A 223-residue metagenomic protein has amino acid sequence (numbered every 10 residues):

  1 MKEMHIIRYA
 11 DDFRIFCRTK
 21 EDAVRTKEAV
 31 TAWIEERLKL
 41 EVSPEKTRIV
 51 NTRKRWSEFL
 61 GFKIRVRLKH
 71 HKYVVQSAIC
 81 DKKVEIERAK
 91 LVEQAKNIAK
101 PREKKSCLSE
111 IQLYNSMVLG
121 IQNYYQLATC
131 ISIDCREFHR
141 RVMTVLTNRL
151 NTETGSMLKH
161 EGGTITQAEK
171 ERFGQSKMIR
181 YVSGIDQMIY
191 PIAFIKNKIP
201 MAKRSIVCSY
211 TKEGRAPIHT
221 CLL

Functional and structural regions predicted by a protein language model:
M1-L223: Non-catalytic terminal/accessory segments
